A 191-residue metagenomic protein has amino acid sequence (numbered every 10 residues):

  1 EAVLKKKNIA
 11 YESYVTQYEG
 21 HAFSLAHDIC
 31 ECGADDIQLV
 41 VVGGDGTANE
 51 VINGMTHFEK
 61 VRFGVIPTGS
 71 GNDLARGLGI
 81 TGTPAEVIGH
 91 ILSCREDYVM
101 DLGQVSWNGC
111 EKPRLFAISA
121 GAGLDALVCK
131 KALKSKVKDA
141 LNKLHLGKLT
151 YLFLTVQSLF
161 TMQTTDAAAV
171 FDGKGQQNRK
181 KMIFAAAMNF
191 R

Functional and structural regions predicted by a protein language model:
E1-L39, N49, N53, E86-I88 (+1 more regions): ATP/NTP phosphate-donor binding region
A10-E12, D36-L39, E59-F63, P113-L115: Short active-site oxyanion
V41, N49, G64, A187: Redox-cofactor binding/interface segments in oxidoreductases and associated redox assembly factors
V42-G44, T68: Glycine-rich beta-strand-to-loop/alpha-helix junction loops that act as flexible
G46, E50, L127: Active-site phosphate/pyrophosphate-handling residues
H57-R62, T68-A187: Catalytic core of DAGKc-family lipid kinases
N189-R191: Functionally critical, mid-to-C-terminal surface segments that flank or help form catalytic/ligand
